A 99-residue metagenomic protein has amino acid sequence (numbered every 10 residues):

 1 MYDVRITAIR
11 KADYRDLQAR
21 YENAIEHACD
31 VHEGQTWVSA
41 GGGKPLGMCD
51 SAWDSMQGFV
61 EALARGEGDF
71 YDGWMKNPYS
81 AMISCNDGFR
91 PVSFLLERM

Functional and structural regions predicted by a protein language model:
Y2-Q18: Short, basic/aromatic beta-hairpin or loop at an interaction surface
D3-T7, T36-V38, S93-L95: Ser/Thr- (and often Asn-) enriched beta-sheet segments in non-cytosolic proteins
I9-D13, G42-K44, M99: Generic structural motif
Y14-L17, A24, F70, M82-I83: Intrinsically disordered, low-complexity segments enriched in polar/charged residues with Gly/Pro, especially when
A19-K44: Short, flexible N-terminal segments of the mature chain
K44-S55: Short, Lys/Arg- and Gly-enriched loop/turn segments at beta-strand edges
M56-M99: Short, compact, well-ordered microdomains
